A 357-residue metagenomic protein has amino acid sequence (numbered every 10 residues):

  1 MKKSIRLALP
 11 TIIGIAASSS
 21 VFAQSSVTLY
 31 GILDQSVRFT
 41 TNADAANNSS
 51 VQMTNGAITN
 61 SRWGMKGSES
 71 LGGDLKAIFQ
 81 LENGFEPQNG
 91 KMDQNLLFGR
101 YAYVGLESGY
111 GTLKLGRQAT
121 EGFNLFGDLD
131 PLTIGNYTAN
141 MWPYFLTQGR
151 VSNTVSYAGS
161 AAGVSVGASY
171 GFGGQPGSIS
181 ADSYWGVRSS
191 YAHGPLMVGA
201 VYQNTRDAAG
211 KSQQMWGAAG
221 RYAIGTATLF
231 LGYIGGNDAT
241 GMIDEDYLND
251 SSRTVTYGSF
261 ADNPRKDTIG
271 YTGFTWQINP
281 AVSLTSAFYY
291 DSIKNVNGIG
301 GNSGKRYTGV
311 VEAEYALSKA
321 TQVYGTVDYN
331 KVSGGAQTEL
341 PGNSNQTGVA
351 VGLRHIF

Functional and structural regions predicted by a protein language model:
Q24-F39, S50-G173, A181, S190-M197: Outer membrane beta-barrel
Q35-T41, N83-P87, A119-E121, G163 (+8 more regions): Transmembrane beta-strands of outer-membrane beta-barrel pores
T54-N60, N95-G99, L146-R150, S178-Y184 (+4 more regions): Transmembrane beta-barrel outer-membrane domains
T59-W63, R100-L106, V151-V155, W185-V187 (+6 more regions): Hydrophobic, lipid-facing positions within transmembrane beta-strands of outer-membrane proteins
L75-A77, Y110-L113, G163-G167, P195-A200 (+4 more regions): Repeated loop/turn-to-beta-strand initiation elements of outer-membrane beta-barrel proteins
G186-V310: Detector for outer-membrane/organellar transmembrane beta-barrel domains, recognizing the amphipathic beta-strand
I278, Y315-L317, S344-F357: Outer-membrane beta-barrel "beta-signal"
